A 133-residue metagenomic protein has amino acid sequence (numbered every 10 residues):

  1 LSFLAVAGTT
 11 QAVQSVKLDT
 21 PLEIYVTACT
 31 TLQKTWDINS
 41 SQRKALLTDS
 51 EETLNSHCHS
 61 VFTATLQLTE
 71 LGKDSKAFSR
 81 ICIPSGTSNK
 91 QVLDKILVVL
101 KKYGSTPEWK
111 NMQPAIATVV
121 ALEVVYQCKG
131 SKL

Functional and structural regions predicted by a protein language model:
L1-V6: Bacterial N-terminal signal peptides
A7-S15: Boundary at the C-terminal end of the N-terminal hydrophobic targeting segment
V16, V98-K101, S131-L133: Signal peptide-directed secreted proteins
V16-K95: Short N-proximal segments of mature Sec-exported proteins
K34, F62-E70, K101, S105 (+1 more regions): Sec-exported extracytoplasmic/periplasmic mature domains
K90-N111: Short amphipathic alpha-helical interface segments
P107-L133: C-terminal partner/receptor-binding element of secreted or periplasmic proteins
